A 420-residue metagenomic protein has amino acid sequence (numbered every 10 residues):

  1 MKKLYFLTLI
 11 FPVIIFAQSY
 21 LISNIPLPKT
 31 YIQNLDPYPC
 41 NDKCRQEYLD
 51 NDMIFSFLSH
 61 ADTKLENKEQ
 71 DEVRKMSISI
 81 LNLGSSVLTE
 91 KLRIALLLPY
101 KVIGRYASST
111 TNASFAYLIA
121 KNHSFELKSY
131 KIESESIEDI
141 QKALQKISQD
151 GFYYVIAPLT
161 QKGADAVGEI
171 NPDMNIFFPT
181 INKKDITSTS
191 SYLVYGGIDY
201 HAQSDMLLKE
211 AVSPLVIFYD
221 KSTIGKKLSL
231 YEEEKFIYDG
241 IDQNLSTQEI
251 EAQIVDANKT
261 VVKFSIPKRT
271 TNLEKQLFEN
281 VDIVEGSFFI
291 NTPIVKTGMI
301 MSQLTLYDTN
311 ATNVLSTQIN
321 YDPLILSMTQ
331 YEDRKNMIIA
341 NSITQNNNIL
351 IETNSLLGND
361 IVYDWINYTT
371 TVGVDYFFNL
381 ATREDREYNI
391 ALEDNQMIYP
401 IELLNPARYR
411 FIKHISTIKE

Functional and structural regions predicted by a protein language model:
K2-Y5, F16-E420: Extracytosolic ligand-binding ectodomains
L7-I10: Sec-dependent N-terminal signal peptides
P12-I14: N-terminal signal peptide c-region/cleavage motif recognized by signal peptidases
